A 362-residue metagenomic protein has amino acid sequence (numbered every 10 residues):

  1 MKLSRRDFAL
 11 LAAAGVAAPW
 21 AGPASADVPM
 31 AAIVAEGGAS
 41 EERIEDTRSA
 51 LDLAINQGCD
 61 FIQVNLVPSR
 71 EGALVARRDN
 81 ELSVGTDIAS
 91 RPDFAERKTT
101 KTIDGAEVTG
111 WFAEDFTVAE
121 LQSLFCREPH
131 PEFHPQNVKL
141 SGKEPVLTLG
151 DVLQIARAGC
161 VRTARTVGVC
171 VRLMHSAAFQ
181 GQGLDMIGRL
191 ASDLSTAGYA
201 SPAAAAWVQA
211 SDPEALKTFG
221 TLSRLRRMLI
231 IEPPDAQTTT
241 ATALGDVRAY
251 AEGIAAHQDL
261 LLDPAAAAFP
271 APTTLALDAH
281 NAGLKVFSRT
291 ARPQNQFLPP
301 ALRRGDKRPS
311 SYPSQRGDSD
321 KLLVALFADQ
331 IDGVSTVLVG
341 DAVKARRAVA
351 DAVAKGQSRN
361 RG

Functional and structural regions predicted by a protein language model:
K2-G362: Phosphate-group recognition and catalysis centered on beta-loop-alpha active-site segments
